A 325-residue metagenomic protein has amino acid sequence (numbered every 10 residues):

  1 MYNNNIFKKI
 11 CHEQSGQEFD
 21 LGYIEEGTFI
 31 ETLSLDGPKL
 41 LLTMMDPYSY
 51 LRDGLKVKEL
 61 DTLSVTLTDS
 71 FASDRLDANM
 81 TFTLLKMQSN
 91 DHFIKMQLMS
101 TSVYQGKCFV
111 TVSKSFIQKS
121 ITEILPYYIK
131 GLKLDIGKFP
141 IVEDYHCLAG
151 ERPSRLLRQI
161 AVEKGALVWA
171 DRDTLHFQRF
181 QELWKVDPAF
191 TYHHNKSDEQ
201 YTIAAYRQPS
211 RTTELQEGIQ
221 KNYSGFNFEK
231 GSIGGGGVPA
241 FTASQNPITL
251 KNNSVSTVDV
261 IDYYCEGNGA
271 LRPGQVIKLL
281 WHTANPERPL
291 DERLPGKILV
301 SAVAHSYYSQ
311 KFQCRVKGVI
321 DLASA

Functional and structural regions predicted by a protein language model:
M1-Y104: Assembly/oligomerization scaffold segments
Y2, D91-I94, S100-V103, I136-R207: Short beta-strand-centered interaction patches in the first periplasmic/extracellular domains of large envelope
G27-K56, Q200-A325: An acidic/polar, Gly/Ser/Thr-rich interaction patch typically located in mid-to-C-terminal regions of proteins
K39, Y104-T111, T122-L148: N-terminal export/assembly leaders
R52-T66, G106-F116, G274-L280: Extended Gly/Ser/Thr-rich low-complexity repeat segments, especially those forming or decorating extracellular
K56-K58, D77, K114-I121, A149-S154 (+2 more regions): Solvent-exposed, acidic/flexible segments
S115-Y127, R152-V162, K196-F228: Polar, S/T/G-rich
I129-K133, V162-G165, L279: Sec-exported extracytoplasmic/periplasmic mature domains
